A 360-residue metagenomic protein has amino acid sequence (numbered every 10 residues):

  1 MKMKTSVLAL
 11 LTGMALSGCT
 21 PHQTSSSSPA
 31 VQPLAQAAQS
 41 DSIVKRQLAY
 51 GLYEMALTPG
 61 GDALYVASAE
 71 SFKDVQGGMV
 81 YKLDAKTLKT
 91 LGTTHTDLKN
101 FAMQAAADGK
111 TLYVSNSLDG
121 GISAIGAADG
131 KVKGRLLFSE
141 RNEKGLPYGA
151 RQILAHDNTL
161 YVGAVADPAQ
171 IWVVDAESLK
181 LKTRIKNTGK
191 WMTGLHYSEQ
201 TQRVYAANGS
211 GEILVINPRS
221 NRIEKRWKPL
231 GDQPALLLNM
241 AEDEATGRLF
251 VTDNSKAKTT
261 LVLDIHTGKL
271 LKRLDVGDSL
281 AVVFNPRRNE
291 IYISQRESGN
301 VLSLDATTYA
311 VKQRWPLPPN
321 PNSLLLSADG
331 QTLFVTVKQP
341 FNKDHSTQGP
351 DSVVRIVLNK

Functional and structural regions predicted by a protein language model:
M1-H22: Gram-negative bacterial Sec-dependent N-terminal signal peptides
G18-K360: Predominantly soluble domains enriched in secretory-pathway, periplasmic, or organellar proteins
